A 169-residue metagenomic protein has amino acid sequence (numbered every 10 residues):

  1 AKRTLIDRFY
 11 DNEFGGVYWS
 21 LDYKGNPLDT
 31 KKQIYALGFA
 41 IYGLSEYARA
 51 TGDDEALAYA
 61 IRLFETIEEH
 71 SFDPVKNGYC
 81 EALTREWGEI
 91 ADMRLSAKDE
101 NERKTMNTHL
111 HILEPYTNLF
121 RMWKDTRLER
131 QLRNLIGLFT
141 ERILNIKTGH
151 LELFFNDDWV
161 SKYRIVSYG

Functional and structural regions predicted by a protein language model:
A1-G169: Glycan-recognition and catalytic cores of secretory/periplasmic carbohydrate-active enzymes
